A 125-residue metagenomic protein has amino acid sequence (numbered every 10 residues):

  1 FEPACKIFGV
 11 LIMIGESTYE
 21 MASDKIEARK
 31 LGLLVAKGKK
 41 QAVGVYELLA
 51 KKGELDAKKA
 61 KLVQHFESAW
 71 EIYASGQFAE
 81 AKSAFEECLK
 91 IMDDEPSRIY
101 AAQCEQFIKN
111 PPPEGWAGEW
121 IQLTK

Functional and structural regions predicted by a protein language model:
A4-S75, E80, E86-E87, I91-Q103 (+1 more regions): Cytosolic regulatory/linker segments at or just downstream of nucleotide-handling modules in signal-transduction
P113-K125: Intrinsically disordered, low-complexity, charge-biased linker/tail regions
